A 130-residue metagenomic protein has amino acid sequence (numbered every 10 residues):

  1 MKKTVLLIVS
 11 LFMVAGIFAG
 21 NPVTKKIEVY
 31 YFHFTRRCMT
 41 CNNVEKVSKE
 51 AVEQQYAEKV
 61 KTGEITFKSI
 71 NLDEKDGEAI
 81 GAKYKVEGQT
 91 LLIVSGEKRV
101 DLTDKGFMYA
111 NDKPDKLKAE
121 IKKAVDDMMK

Functional and structural regions predicted by a protein language model:
T4-V14: Sec-dependent N-terminal signal peptides
A15-V23: Bacterial Sec-dependent signal peptides at the C-terminal "C-region" and cleavage site
V23-Y56: Local sequence-structure signature of Cys/Sec-based thiol-disulfide redox active-site neighborhoods
T35-R37, L72-G77, E97-V100: Solvent-exposed loop/turn segments at secondary-structure junctions within structured extracellular/periplasmic domains
V60-K75: Thiol-based oxidoreductase modules, predominantly thioredoxin-like and allied folds used for disulfide exchange
D76-S95: Structural micro-motif
I93-K130: Non-catalytic, surface beta->alpha helical segment in thiol-disulfide oxidoreductase systems
